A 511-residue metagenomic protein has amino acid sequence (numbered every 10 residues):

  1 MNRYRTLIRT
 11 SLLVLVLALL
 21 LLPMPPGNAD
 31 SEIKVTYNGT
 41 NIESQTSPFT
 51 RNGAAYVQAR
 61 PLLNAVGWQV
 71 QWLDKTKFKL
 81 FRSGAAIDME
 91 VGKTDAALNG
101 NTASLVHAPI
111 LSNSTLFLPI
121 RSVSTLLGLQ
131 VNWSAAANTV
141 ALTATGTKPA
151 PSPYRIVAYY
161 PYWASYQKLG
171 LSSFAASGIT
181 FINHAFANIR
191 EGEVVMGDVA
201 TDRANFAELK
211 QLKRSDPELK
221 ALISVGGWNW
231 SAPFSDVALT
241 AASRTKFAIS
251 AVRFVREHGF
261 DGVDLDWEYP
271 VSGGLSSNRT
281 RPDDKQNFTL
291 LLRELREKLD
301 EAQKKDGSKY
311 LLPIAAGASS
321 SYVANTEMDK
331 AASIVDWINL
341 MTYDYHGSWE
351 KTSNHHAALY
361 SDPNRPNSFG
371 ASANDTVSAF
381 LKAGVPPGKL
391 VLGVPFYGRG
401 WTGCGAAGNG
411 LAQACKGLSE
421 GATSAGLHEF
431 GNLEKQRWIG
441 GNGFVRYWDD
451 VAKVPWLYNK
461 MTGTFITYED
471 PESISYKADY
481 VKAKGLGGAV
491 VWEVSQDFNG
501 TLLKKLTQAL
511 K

Functional and structural regions predicted by a protein language model:
N2-T10, L20-P153, A158: Primary recognition of N-terminal secretory signal peptides and signal-anchoring hydrophobic helices
T145-V255, S353-H356, A414, E420 (+2 more regions): Glycan-recognition patch characteristic of GH18 chitinases/ENGases and related GlcNAc/peptidoglycan-binding proteins
S152-Y154, G178, P217-A221, G259-D261 (+4 more regions): Short, well-ordered coil/turn segments that N-cap beta-strands
Y160-Y162, F186, I223-G227, W267-Y269 (+4 more regions): A cross-domain feature marking catalytic cores of carbohydrate-active enzymes and several ubiquitous metabolic/repair
P161-G178, L239-R256, S320-A331, A373-V377 (+1 more regions): Short, acidic/polar
I182, I223, L265, L295 (+4 more regions): Conserved, mostly hydrophobic/aromatic
G192-R203, P270-F430: Substrate-binding surface in catalytic domains of secreted glycosidases
I439-K511: Extracellular low-complexity, Gly/Ser/Thr-rich intrinsically disordered linkers and protease-sensitive activation/hinge
